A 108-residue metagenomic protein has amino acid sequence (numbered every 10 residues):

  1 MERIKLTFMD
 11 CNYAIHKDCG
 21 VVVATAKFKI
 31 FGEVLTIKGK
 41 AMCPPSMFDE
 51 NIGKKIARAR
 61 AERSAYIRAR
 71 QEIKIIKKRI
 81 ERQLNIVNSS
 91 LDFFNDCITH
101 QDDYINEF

Functional and structural regions predicted by a protein language model:
M1-F108: Catalytic phosphate/metal-binding cores of nucleic-acid and nucleotide-processing enzymes, i.e., regions that mediate
